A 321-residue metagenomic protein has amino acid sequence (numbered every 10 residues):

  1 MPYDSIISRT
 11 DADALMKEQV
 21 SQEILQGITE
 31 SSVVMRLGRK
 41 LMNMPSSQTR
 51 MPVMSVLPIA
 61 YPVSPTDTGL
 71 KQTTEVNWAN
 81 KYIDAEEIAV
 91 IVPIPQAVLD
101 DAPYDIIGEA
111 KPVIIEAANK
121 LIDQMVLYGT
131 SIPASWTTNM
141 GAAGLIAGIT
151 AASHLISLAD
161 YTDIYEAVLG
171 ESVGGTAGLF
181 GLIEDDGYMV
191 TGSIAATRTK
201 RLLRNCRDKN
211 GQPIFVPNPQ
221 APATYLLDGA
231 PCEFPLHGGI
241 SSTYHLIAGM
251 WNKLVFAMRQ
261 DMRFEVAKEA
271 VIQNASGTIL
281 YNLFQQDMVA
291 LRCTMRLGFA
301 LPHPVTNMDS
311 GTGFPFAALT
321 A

Functional and structural regions predicted by a protein language model:
M1-E23, V33, K40, Y281-A321: Protruding loop/beta-arch "assembly-hinge" segments enriched in small, turn-prone residues
P2-V90: Assembly/oligomerization interface modules of large self-assembling protein complexes
Q19-V20, S46, D105, E109-V113 (+5 more regions): Generic recognition of stable, solvent-exposed alpha-helical segments in well-folded globular domains
Q19-V33, I106-I122, I240-N274: Short, Φ-rich (hydrophobic/aromatic) sequence segments
P45, M140-V289, M295, N307: Extended oligomerization regions of viral-like shell subunits
S55-A60, A89, V98, K120 (+5 more regions): Short loop/turn segments at secondary-structure transitions that flank enzyme active sites
Q72, Y82, E87-G181, A318-A321: Alpha-helical scaffold segments that mediate packing/assembly in large oligomeric complexes
